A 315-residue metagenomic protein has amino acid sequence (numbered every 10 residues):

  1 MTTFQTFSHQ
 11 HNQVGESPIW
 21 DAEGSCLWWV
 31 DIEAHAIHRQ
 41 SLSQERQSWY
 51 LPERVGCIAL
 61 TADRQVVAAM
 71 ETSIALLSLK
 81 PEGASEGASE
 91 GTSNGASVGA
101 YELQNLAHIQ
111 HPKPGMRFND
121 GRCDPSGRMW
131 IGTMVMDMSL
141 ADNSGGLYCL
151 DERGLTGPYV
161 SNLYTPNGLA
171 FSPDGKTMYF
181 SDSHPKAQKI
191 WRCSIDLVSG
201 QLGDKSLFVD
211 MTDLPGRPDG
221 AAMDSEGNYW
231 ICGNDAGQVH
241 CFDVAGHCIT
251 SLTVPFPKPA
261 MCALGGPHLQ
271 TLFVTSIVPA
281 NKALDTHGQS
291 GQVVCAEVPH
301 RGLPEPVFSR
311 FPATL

Functional and structural regions predicted by a protein language model:
T3-H9, Q44-Y50, Q104-H111, L155-S161 (+2 more regions): A short beta-strand motif characteristic of beta-propeller blades
Q10-G24, P52-V67, P112-R128, V160-T177 (+3 more regions): Beta-rich, blade/repeat-based domains predominating in secreted/periplasmic proteins but also intracellular
W28-V30, A68, I131-T133, Y179-F180 (+2 more regions): Residue position within the beta-strands of beta-propeller blades
I32-E33, M138-S144, S183-Q188, N234-D235 (+1 more regions): Short, solvent-exposed loop/turn segments at conserved positions within beta-propeller repeat blades
A36-H38, S73-A75, G145-Y148, K189-W191 (+2 more regions): A short loop-to-beta-strand structural motif that recurs across blades of beta-propeller domains
L77-G83, G95, C193-G200, V298-L303: Short loop/turn segments immediately following beta-strands, especially the blade-tip and inter-blade linker loops
L103-Y159: Hydrophobic alpha-helical segments and helix pairs
G265-L315: Blade-level signature of beta-propeller repeat domains, shared across WD40, Kelch, NHL, RCC1 and BNR/Asp-box propellers
